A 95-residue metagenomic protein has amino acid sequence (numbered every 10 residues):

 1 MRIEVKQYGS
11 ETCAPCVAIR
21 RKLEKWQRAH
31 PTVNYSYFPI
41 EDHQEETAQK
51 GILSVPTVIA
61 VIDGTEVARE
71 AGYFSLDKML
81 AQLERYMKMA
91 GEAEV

Functional and structural regions predicted by a protein language model:
M1-Q27: Local sequence-structure signature of Cys/Sec-based thiol-disulfide redox active-site neighborhoods
Y8, P31-E45: Thiol-based oxidoreductase modules, predominantly thioredoxin-like and allied folds used for disulfide exchange
A14, D42, F74-D77: Short alpha-helical
E46-K50, Q82: CheY-like receiver
K50-I59: Structural micro-motif
I62-E94: Non-catalytic, surface beta->alpha helical segment in thiol-disulfide oxidoreductase systems
